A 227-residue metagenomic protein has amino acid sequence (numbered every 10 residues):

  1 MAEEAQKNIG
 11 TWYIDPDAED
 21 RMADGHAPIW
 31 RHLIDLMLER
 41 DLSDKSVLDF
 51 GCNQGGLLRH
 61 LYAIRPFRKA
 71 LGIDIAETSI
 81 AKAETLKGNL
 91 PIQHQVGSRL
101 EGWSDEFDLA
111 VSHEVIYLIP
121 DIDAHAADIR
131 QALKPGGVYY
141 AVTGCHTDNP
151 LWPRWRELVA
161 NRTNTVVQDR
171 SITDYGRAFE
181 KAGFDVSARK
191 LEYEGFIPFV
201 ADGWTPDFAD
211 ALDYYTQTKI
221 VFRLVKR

Functional and structural regions predicted by a protein language model:
M1-D41, H60: Conserved class I S-adenosyl-L-methionine
K45-N53: Conserved class I S-adenosyl-L-methionine
Q54-L100: Class I SAM-dependent methyltransferase SAM/SAH-binding core
V111: A conserved beta-strand element that flanks and buttresses the S-adenosyl-L-methionine
D123-P135: A short glycine-rich, Lys/Arg-flanked "PGG" loop and its adjoining helix->strand segment in the class I
Y140-R162: Conserved class I S-adenosyl-L-methionine
E157-D174: Acceptor-substrate binding/catalytic loop of class I
S187-R227: A C-terminal cap/extension of S-adenosyl-L-methionine-dependent methyltransferases that defines the acceptor-substrate
